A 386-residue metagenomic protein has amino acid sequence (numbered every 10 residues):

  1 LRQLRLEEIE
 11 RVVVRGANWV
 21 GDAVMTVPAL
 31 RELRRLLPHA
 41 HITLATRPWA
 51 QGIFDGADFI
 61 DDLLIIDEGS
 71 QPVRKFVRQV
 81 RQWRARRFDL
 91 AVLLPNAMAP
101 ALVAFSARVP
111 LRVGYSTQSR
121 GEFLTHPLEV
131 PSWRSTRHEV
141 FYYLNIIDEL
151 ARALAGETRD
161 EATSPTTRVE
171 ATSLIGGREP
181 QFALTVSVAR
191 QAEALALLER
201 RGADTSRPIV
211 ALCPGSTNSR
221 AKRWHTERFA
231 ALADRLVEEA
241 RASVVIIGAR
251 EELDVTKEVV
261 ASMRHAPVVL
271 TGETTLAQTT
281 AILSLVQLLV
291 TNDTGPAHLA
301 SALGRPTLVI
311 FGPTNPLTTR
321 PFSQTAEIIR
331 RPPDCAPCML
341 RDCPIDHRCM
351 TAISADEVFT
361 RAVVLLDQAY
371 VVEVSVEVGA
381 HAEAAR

Functional and structural regions predicted by a protein language model:
L1-R386: Catalytic machinery of carbohydrate-active enzymes, primarily nucleotide-sugar-dependent glycosyltransferases
